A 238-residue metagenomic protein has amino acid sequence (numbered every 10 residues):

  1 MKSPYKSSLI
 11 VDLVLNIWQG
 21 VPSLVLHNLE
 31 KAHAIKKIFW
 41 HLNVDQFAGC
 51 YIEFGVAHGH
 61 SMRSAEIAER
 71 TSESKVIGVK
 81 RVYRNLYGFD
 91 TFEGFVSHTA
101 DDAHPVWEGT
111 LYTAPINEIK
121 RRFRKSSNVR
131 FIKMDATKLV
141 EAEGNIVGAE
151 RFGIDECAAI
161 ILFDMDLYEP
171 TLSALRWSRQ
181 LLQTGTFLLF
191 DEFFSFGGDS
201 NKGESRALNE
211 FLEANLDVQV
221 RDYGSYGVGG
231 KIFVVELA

Functional and structural regions predicted by a protein language model:
Y5-L26, D45-A238: S-adenosylmethionine/decaboxylated-SAM
H33-F47: Conserved alpha-helix/loop element of class I SAM-dependent methyltransferases that forms part of the SAM/SAH-binding
